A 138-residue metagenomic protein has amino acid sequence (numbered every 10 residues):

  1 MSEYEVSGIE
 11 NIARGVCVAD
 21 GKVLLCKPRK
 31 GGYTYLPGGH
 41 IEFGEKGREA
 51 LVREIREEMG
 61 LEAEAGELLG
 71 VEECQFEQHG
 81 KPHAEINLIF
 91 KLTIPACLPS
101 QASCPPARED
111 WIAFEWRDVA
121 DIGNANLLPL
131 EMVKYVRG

Functional and structural regions predicted by a protein language model:
M1-V16, D20: Acidic, metal-coordinating catalytic segment for phosphate/diphosphate chemistry, firing primarily on the Nudix
E10, V18, L36, A63 (+2 more regions): Short connector loops at helix/strand junctions that flank enzyme active sites, especially segments positioning acidic
G15, L68, L88-L92: A structural signal for short, well-ordered beta-strand segments
A19-E57: Conserved Nudix-box catalytic region and its N-terminal flanking loop in Nudix hydrolases and closely related
E62-V71: A short coil-to-beta-strand element that immediately follows conserved catalytic motifs
F76-Q101: Active-site-adjacent beta-strand/loop module that shapes the phosphate/pyrophosphate-binding cleft
K91, Q101-G138: NUDIX/MutT-family hydrolases
